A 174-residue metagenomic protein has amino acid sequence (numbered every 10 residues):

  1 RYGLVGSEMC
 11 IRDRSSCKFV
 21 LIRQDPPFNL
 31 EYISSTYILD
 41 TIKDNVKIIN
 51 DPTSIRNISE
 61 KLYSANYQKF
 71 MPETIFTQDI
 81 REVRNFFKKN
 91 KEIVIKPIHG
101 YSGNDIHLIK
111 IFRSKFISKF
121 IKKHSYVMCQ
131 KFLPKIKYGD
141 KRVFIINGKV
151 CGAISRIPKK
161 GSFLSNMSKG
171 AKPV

Functional and structural regions predicted by a protein language model:
R1-V5, C10-I11: Single conserved hydrophobic/aromatic residue that forms the stacking wall/gate of nucleotide- or nucleobase-binding
L4, R14-S15, F87: A short, aliphatic-rich alpha-helical micro-motif
R12-D13, R113: A diffuse structural propensity rather than consistent per-protein peaks
K18-F19: Structural motif
Q24: Glycine-rich, N-terminal phosphate-binding loop of Rossmann-like dinucleotide-binding domains
P27-D105: A conserved helix-loop-beta module that forms one wall/lid of the active-site cleft in ATP-utilizing catalytic domains
I80-R81, K88-K91, H99-V174: Phosphate-binding site of ATP-dependent enzymes
